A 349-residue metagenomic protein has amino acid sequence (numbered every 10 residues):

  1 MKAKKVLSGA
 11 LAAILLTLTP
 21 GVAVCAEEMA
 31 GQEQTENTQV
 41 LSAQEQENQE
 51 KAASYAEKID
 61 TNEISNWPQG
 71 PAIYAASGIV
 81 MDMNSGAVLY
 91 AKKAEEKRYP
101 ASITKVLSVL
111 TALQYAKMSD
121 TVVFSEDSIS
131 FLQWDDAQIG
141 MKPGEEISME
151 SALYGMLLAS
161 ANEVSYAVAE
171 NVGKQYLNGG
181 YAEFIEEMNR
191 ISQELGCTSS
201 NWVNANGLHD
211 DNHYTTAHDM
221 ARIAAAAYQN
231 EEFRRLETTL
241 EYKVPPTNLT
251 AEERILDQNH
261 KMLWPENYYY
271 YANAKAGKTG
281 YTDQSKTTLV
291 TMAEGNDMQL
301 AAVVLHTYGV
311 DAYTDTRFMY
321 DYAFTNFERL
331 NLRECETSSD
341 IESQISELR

Functional and structural regions predicted by a protein language model:
K2-C25: Sec-dependent N-terminal signal peptides of Gram-positive bacterial secreted proteins and lipoproteins
A3-V6, V106, G295: Hydrophobic alpha-helical segments, especially transmembrane helices and their immediate juxtamembrane helical caps
T17-L18, M118, N331-E334: Residues in and immediately flanking transmembrane alpha helices
C25-H218, A227-E231: Active-site-adjacent loops and short helices of periplasmic peptidoglycan-processing enzymes
C197-T198, D211-R349: Domain-terminus/edge residues, biased toward the C-terminal soluble/receptor-binding domains of extracytoplasmic
